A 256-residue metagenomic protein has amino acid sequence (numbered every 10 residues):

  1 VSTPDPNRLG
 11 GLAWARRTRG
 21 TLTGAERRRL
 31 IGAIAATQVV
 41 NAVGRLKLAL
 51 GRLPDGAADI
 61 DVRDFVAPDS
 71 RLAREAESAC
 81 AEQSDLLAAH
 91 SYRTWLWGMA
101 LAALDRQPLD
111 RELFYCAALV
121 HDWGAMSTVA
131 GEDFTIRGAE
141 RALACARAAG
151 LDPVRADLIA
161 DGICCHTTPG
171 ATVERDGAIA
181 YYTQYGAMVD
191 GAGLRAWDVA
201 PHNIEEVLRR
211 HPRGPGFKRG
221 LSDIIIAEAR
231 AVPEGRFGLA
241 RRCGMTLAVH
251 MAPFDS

Functional and structural regions predicted by a protein language model:
S2-D61, E82-Q107, L151, T168-S256: Divalent metal-dependent phosphate-bond-processing catalytic cores, especially two-metal-ion Mg2+/Mn2+ enzymes that act
F65-A73, L109-A117: Short coil-to-beta-strand
A76-A81, G124-A125: A short, mixed-charge helix-start or loop-turn motif at secondary-structure junctions
A81, D85, V129-E132: Short, solvent-exposed segments of well-ordered alpha helices
T94-W95, D133-A149: An active-site-proximal "capping" alpha-helix that borders the catalytic cofactor pocket
P108-L113, G150-G162: Acidic/histidine metal-binding catalytic segments
R111-V129, F134, G138, G162-P169: His-Asp-centered metal-binding catalytic motifs of divalent-metal-dependent phosphohydrolases/nucleases
